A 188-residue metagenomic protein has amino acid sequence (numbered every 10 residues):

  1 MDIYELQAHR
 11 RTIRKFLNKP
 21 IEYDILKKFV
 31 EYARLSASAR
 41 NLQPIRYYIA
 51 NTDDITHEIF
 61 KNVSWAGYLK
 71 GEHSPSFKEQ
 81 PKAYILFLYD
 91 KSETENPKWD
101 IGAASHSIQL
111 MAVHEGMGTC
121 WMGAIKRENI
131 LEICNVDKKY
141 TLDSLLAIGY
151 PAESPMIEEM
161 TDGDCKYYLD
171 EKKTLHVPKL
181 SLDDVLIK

Functional and structural regions predicted by a protein language model:
M1-K188: Acidic, surface-exposed loops and disordered segments
